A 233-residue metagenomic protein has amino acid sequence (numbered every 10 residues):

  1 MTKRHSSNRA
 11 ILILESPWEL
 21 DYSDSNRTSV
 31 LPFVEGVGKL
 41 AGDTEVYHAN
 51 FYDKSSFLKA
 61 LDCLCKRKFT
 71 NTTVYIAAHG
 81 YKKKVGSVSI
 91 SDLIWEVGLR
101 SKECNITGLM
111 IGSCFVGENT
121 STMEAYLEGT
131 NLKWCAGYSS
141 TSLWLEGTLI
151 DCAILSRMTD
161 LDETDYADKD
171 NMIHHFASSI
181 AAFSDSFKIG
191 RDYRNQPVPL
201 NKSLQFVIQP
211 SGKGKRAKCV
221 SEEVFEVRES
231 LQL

Functional and structural regions predicted by a protein language model:
M1-T73, G108, G112: A domain-level signal for caspase-like cysteine endopeptidase catalytic cores and their zymogen-processing architecture
W18-Y22, Y52-S56, H79-V85, F115-N119 (+1 more regions): Short acidic, S/G/P-rich loop/turn micro-motifs used as interaction or catalytic elements
V34-E45, L99-T107, E128-Y138: Structural alpha-beta junctions
A60-L64, I90-R100, T120-A125: Short, charged beta->alpha transition segments
T72-K82, W134: Active-site microenvironments of hydrolase-like enzyme catalytic domains
A77, G112, Y138: Conserved residues at the C-terminal ends of beta-strands
H79-G108: A short, glycine/acidic-enriched catalytic loop
V116-Q232: Active-site-proximal C-terminal subdomain of hydrolase catalytic domains
